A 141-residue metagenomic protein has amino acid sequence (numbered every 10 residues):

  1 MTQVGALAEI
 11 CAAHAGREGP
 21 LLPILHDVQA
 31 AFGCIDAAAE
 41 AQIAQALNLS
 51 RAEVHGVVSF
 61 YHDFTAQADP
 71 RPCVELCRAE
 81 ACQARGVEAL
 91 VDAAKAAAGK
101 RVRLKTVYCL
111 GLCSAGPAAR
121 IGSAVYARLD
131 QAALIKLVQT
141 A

Functional and structural regions predicted by a protein language model:
M1-A141: Signature of N-terminal electron-transfer/Fe-S-associated modules in redox systems
